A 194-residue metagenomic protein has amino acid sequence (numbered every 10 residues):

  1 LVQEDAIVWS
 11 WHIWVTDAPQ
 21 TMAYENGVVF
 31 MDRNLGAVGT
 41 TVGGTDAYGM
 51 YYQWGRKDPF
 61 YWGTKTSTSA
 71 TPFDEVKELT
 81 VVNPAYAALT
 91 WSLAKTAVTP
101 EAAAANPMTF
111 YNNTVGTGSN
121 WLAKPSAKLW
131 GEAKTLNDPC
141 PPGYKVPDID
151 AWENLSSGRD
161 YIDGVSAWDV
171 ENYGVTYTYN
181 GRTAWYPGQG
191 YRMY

Functional and structural regions predicted by a protein language model:
L1-Y194: Conserved positions within compact, well-structured domain cores
